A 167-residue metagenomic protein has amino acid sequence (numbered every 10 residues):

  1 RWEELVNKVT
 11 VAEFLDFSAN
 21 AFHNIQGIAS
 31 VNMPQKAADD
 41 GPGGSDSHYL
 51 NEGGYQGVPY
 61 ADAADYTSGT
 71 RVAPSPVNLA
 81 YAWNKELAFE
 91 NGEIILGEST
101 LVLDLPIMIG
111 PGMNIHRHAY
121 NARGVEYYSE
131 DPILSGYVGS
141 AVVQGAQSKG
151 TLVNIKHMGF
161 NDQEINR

Functional and structural regions predicted by a protein language model:
R1-R167: Glycoside hydrolase catalytic-domain context in secreted enzymes
